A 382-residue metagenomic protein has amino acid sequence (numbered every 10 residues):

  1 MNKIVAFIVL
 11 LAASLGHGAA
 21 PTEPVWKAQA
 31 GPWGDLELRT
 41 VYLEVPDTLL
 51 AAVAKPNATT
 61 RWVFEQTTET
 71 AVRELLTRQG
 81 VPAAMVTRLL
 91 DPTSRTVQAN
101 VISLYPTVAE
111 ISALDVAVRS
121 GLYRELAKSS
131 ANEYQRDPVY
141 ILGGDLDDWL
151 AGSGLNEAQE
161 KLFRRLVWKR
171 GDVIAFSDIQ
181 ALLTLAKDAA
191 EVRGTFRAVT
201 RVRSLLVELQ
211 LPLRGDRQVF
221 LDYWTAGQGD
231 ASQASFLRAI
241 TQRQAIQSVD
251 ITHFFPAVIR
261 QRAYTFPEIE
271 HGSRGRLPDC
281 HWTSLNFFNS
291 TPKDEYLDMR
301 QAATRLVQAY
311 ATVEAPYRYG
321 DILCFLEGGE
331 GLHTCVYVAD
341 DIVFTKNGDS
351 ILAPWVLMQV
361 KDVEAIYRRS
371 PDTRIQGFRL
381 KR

Functional and structural regions predicted by a protein language model:
M1-A12, V307-T312, G320: N-terminal leader/presequence-like segments
N2-L11, L15-A117: N-terminus-biased targeting/localization segments
E23-D47, Y310-T312, V338-R382: Aromatic- and glycine-rich peptidoglycan recognition patches
A51-A52, R61-V63, T87, S103 (+4 more regions): Ordered hydrophobic segments in well-structured contexts
R95-G272: Extended, non-transmembrane interaction/recognition domains
F255, P278-F288, L323, T334-V338 (+1 more regions): Long, contiguous hydrophobic alpha-helical segments, chiefly transmembrane helices and signal peptides
Y264-R318: Catalytic cysteine-centered active-site loop
D294-L352: ...with weaker cross-activation on analogous glycine-rich loops/strands in unrelated enzymes
